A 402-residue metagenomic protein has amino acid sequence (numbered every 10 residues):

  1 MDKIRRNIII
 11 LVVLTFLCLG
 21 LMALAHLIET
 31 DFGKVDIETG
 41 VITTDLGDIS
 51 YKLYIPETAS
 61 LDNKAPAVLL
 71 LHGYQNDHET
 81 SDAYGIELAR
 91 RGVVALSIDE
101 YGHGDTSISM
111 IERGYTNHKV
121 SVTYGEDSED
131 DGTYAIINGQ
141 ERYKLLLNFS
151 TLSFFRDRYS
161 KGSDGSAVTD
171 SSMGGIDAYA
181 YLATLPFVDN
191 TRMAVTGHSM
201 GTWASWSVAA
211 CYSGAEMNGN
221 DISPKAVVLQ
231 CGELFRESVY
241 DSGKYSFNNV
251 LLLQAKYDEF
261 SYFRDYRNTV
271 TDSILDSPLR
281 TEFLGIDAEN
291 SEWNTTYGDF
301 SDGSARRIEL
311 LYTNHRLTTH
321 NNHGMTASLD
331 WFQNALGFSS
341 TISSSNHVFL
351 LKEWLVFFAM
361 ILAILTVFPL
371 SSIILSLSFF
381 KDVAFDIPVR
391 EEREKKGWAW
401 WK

Functional and structural regions predicted by a protein language model:
D2-T43, S50: An N-terminal hydrophobic leader/cap segment in hydrolases
E29-V348: Soluble extramembrane regions of membrane proteins in the secretory/endomembrane system
F349-K402: Core alpha-helical transmembrane segments of integral membrane proteins
